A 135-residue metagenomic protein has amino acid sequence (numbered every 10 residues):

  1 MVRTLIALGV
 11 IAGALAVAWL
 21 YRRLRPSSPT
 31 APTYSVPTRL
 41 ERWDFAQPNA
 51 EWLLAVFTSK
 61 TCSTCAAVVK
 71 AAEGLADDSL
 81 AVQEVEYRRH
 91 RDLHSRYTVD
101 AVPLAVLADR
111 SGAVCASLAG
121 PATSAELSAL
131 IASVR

Functional and structural regions predicted by a protein language model:
M1-P37: N-terminal targeting signals for export/organelle localization
Y21, V69-K70, A119: Short amphipathic alpha-helical segments
S28-A55: N-terminal topogenic membrane-targeting module
F45-A72: Local sequence-structure signature of Cys/Sec-based thiol-disulfide redox active-site neighborhoods
D78-D92: Thiol-based oxidoreductase modules, predominantly thioredoxin-like and allied folds used for disulfide exchange
T98-V106: Structural micro-motif
A108-R135: Non-catalytic, surface beta->alpha helical segment in thiol-disulfide oxidoreductase systems
